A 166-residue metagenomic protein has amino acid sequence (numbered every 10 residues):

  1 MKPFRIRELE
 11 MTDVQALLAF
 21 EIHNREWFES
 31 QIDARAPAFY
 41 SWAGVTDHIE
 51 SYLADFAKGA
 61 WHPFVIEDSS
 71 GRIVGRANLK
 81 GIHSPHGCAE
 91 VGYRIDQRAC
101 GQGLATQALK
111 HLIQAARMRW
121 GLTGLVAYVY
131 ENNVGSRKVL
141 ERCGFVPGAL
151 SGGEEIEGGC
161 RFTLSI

Functional and structural regions predicted by a protein language model:
M1-A16, F20-W27, P63-I166: Acyl-donor (CoA/ACP) binding surface of acyl/acetyltransferases
I22, F39-A43, A60: Generic alpha-helical scaffold signal
E29-E50: Conserved GNAT-fold acetyl-CoA-binding loop/helix
P37-A38, E50-V65: A short helix-loop-beta-strand connector motif used in the catalytic cores of GNAT acetyltransferases and, in some
